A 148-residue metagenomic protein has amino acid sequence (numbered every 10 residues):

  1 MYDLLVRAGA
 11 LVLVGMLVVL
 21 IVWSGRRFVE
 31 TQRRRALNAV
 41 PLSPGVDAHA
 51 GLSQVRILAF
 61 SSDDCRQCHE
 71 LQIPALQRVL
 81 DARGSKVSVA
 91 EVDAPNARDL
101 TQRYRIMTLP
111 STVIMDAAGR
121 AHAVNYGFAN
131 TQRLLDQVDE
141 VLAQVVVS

Functional and structural regions predicted by a protein language model:
M1-P41: N-terminal targeting signals for export/organelle localization
G51-D64: Short active-site neighborhood of thiol/selenol oxidoreductases, capturing the structured segment around
C65-H69, T112: The canonical Cys-X-X-Cys-His
H69-D81: Typically the conserved alpha-helix immediately C-terminal to a functionally engaged Cys/Sec in thioredoxin-like
G84-R98: Thiol-based oxidoreductase modules, predominantly thioredoxin-like and allied folds used for disulfide exchange
R105-V113: Structural micro-motif
I114-S148: Non-catalytic, surface beta->alpha helical segment in thiol-disulfide oxidoreductase systems
